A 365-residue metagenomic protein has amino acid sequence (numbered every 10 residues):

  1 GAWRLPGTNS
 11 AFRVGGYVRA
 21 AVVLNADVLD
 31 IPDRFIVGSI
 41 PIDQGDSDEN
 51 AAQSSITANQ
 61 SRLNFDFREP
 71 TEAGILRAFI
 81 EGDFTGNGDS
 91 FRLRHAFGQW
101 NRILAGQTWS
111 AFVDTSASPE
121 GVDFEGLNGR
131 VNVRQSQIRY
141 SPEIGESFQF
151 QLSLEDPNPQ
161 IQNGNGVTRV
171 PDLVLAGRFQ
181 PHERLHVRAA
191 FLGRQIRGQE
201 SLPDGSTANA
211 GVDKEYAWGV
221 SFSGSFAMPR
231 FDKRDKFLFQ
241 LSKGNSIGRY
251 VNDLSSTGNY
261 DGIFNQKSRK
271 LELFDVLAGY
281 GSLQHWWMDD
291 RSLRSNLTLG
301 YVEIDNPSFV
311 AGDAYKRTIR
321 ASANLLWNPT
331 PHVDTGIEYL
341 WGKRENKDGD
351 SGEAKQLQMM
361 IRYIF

Functional and structural regions predicted by a protein language model:
A2-G38, Q44-Q160, V167-E183, F226-M228 (+2 more regions): Outer membrane beta-barrel
F35-Q44, G258-Q266: Surface-exposed loop/turn segments flanking beta-strands in extracellular/periplasmic regions
N50-A58, S90, R130-N132, V167-V170 (+4 more regions): Short sequence motifs at beta-strands and strand-loop junctions characteristic of Gram-negative outer-membrane
I75-G86, F150-P157, R188-Q195, S295-P307 (+1 more regions): Transmembrane beta-strand segments that form the barrel wall of outer-membrane beta-barrel proteins
F84-F91, N163-V167, V310-Y315, N346-S351: Solvent-exposed loop/turn segments connecting transmembrane beta-strands in outer-membrane beta-barrel proteins
R184-Y315, I319: Detector for outer-membrane/organellar transmembrane beta-barrel domains, recognizing the amphipathic beta-strand
A321-E338: C-terminal closing repeat unit and adjoining cap/tail of repeat-based domains
G352-F365: Outer-membrane beta-barrel "beta-signal"
